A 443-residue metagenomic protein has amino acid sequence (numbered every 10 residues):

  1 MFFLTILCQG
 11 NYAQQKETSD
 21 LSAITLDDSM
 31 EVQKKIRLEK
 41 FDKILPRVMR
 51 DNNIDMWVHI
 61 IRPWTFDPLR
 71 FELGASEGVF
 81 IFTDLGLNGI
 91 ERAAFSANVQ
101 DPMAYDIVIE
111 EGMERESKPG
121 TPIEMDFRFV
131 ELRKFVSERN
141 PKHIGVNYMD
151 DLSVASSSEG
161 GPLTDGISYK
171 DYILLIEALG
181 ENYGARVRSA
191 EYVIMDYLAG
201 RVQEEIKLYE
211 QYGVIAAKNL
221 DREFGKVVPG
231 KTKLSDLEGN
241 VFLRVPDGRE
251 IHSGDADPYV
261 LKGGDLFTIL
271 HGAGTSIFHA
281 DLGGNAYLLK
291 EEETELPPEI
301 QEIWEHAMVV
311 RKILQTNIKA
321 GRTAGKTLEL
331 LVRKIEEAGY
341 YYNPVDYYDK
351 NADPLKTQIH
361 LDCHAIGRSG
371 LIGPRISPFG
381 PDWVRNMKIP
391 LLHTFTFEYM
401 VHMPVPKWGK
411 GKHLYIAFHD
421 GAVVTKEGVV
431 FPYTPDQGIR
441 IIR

Functional and structural regions predicted by a protein language model:
M1-Q14: Bacterial Sec-dependent N-terminal signal peptides
Q14-R443: Active-site neighborhoods and metal-handling regions in enzymes and metal-associated proteins
